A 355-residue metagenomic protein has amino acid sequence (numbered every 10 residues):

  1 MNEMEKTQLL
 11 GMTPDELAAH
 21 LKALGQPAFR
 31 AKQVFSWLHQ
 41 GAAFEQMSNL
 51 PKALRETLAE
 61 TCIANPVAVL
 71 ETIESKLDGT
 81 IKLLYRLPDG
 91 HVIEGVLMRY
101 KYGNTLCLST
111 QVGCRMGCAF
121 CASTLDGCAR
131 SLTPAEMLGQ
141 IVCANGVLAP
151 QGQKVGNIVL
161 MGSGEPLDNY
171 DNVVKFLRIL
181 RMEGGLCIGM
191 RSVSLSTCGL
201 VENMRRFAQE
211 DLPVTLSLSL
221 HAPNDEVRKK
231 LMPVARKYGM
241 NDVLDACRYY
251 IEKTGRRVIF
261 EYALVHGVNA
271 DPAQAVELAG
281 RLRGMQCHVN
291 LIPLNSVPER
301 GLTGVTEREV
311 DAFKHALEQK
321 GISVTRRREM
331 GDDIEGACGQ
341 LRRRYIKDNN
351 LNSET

Functional and structural regions predicted by a protein language model:
M1-I93, R248-R257, Y262-T355: Auxiliary Fe-S-binding modules of radical SAM enzymes
S75, S109-T110, S123, S196 (+1 more regions): Short linear Ser/Thr-Pro motifs
K76, P88, R99-K101, G199 (+1 more regions): A generic beta-sheet turn/junction motif
I81, I93, N104-L108, M116 (+1 more regions): Generic beta-strand structural signal
L97-M98, N172: Residue-level structural signal for beta-strand termini and adjacent loop
R99-C143: Canonical Radical SAM [4Fe-4S] cluster-binding loop centered on the CxxxCxxC motif and its immediate flanking residues
N145-T325: Conserved AdoMet/S-adenosylmethionine-binding subsite of the radical SAM
